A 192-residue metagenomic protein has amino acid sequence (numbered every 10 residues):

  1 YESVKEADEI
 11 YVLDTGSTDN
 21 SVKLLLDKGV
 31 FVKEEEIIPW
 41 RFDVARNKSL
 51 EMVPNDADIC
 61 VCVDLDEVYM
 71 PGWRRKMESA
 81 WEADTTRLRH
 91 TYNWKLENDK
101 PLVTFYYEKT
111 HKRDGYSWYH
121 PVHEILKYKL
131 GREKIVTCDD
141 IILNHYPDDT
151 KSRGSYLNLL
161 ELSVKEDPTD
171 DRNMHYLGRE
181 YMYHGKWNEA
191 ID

Functional and structural regions predicted by a protein language model:
Y1-E9: Short, well-formed alpha-helical segments that are part of the catalytic scaffolds of diverse glycosyltransferases
A7-D8, G29, A57, A83-T85: Short, well-ordered alpha-helix to beta-strand connector turns
D14-L26, I37-I38, D64-E67: A conserved acidic beta->alpha catalytic loop
V22-M52: Conserved donor nucleotide-binding strand/loop of the catalytic core
D43-E51, V68-E189: Catalytic-site signature of metal-activated, phosphate-bearing donor transferases, centered on the GT-A/GT-A-like
E51-V68: Short beta-strand-to-loop acidic/aromatic patch adjacent to the donor-nucleotide binding site
